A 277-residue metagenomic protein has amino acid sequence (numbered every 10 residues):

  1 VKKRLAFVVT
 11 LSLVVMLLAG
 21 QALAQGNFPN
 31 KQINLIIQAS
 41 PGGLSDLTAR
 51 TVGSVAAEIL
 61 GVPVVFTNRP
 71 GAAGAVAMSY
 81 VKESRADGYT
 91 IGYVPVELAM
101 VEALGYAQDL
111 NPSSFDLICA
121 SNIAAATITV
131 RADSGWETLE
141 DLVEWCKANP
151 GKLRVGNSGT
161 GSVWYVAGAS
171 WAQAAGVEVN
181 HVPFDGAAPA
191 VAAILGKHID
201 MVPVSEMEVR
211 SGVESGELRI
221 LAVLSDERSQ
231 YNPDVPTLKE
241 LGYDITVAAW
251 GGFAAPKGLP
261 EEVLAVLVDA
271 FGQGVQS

Functional and structural regions predicted by a protein language model:
V1-V9: Bacterial N-terminal signal peptides that target proteins for export
R4-L5, Q21-A24: Intrinsically disordered, low-complexity Ser/Thr/Pro-rich tracts
V9-A19: Bacterial N-terminal signal peptides
A24-S114, K152, G176-P203, G212: N-terminal (or domain-start) structured segment
A56, Y80-Y89, E102-P189, L238 (+2 more regions): Hinge/capping helix and adjacent helix->loop/strand transition within the periplasmic-binding protein
P95-E97, S134, G159-G161, L224-E227: Short, flexible active-site-adjacent loop segments at beta-strand->alpha-helix junctions, enriched in small/polar
E97-Y106, A169-A174, M201-P233: A ligand-binding cleft/hinge motif common to bilobed small-molecule-binding domains
